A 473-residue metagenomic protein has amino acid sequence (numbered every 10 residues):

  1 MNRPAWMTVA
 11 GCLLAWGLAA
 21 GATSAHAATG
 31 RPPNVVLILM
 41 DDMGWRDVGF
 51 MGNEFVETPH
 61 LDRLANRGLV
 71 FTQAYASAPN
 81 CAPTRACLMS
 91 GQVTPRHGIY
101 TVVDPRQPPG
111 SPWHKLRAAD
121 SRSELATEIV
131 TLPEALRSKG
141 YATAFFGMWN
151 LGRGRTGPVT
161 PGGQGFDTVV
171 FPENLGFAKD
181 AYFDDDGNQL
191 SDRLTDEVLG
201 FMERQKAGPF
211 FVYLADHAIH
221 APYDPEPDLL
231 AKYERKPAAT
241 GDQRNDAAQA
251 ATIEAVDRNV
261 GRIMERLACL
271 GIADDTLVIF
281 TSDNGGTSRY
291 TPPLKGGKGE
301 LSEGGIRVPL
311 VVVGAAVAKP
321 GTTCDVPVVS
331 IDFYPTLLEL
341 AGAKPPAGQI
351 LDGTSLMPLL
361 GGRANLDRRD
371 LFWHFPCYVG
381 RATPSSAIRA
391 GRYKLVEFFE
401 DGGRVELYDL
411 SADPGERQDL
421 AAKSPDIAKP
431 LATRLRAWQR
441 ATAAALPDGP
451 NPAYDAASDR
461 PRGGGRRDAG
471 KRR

Functional and structural regions predicted by a protein language model:
T8-G21: Bacterial N-terminal signal peptides
A25, T29-P33, M40, W45 (+6 more regions): Long, internal low-complexity/basic segments
G30-N34, L88, G140, A144 (+6 more regions): Active-site regions of oxyanion-processing enzymes, predominantly non-cytosolic
R31, N53-E57, Y75-N80, V103 (+9 more regions): A short beta-strand-to-alpha-helix junction
R46-T131, A135, Y141, R155-T156 (+2 more regions): Active-site segment of extracytoplasmic enzymes that catalyze sulfate/phosphate-ester chemistry
M51-E54, V70-Q92, Y100-R106, F145-V159 (+6 more regions): Short, solvent-exposed turn/loop segments enriched in Gly/Ser/Thr/Pro and often Arg
V56, T156-G165, P222-P225, E265-A318 (+3 more regions): Histidine-centered active-site microenvironments of extracellular/periplasmic hydrolases and transferases
G285-P292, K298-L301, A318-T322, V326 (+5 more regions): C-terminal cap/loop subdomain of S1 sulfatases and analogous C-terminal strand-loop tails that border
